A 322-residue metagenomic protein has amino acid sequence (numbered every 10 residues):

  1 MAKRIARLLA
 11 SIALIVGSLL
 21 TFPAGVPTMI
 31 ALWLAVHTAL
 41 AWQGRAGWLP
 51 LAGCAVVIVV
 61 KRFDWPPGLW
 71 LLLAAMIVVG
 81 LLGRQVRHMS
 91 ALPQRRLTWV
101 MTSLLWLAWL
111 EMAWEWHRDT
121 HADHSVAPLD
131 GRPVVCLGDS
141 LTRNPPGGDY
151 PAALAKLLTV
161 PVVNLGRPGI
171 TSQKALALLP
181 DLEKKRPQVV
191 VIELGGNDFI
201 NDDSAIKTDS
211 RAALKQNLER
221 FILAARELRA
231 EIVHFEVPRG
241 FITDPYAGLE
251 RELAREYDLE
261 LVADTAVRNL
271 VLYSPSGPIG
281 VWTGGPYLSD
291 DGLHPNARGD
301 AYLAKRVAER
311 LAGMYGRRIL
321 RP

Functional and structural regions predicted by a protein language model:
M1-V135, K185, A304, R310-P322: N-terminal secretory targeting modules
K3, S18, A41-L72, D202 (+1 more regions): Catalytic His-Asp segment of secreted/periplasmic serine-dependent ester chemistry enzymes
E111-P168, Q173-K174, L178-R186, V190: Serine-esterase "nucleophile elbow" of acetyl-processing enzymes
S140-N144, N164-G166, A205-R211, F235-F241 (+1 more regions): Second-shell loop/turn segments in exported
S140-R143, R167-S172, G196-I200, P238-T243 (+2 more regions): Solvent-exposed loop/turn segments at secondary-structure junctions within structured extracellular/periplasmic domains
A152, K156, Q173, A177-P180 (+7 more regions): Solvent-exposed, polar/charged alpha-helical surfaces in well-ordered, non-transmembrane soluble domains, broadly
L158-K185, N197-A230: Internal alpha/beta domain cores that form substrate/cofactor-binding pockets in large enzymes and binding proteins
E193-F199, E219-E252: Active-site segments of SGNH/GDSL-like serine hydrolases that catalyze O-acetyl group transfer/hydrolysis on lipids
